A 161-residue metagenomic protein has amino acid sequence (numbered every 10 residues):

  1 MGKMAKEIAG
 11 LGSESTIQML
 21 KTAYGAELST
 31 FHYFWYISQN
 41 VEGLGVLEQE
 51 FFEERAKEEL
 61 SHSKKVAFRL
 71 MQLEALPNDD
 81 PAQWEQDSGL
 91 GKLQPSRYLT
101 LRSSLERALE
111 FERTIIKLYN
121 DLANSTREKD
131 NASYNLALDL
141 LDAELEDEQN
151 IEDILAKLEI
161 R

Functional and structural regions predicted by a protein language model:
M1-R161: Iron-associated oxidoreductase/ferritin-like identity signal
